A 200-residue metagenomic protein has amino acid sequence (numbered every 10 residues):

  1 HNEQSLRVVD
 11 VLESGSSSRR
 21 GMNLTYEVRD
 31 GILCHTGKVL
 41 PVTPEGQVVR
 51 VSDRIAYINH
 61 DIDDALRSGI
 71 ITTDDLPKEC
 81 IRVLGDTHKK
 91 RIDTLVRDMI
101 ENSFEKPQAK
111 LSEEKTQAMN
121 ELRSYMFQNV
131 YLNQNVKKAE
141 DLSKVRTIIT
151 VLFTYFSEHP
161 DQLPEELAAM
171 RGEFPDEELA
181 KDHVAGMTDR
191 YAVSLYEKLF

Functional and structural regions predicted by a protein language model:
N2-F200: Histidine-centered, transition-metal-coordinating active-site segments
